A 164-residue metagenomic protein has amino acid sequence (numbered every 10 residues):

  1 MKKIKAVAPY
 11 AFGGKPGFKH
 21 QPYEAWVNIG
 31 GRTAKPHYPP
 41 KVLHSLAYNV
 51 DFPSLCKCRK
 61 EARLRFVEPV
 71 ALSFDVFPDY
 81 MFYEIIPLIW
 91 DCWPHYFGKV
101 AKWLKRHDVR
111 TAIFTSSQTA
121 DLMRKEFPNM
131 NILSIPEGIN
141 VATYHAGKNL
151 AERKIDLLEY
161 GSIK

Functional and structural regions predicted by a protein language model:
M1-P87, T111, L122-E126: N-terminal pre-catalytic "stem/leader" segment of glycosyltransferase-like enzymes
Y80-K164: Catalytic core of nucleotide-activated saccharide and alditol-phosphate transferases
